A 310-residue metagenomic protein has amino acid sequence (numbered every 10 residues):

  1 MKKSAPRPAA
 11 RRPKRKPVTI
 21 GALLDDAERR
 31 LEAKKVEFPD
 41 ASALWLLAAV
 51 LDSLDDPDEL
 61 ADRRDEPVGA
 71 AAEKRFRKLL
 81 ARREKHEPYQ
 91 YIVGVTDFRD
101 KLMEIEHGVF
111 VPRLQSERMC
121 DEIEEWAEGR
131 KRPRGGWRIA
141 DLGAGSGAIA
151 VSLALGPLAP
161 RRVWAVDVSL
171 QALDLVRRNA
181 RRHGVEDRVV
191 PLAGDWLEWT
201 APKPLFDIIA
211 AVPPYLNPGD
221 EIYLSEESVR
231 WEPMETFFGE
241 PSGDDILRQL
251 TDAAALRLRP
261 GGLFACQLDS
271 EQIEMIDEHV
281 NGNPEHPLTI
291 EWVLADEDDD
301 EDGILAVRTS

Functional and structural regions predicted by a protein language model:
M1-R63: Non-catalytic accessory regions of SAM-dependent methyltransferases
L31, A127, A180, A254 (+1 more regions): Conserved hydrophobic residues forming the short capping helix/wall of the S-adenosyl-L-methionine
K35-V36, P157-A159, R182-E186, G282-T289: Short helix-capping segments at alpha-helix termini
L46, H86, S116, I149 (+5 more regions): Residue-level signal for inorganic ion chemistry
L47-W126: Conserved AdoMet
Q115-Y223: Conserved SAM/SAH cofactor-binding pocket of Class I
P214-I246: Mobile active-site "lid"/loop adjacent to the S-adenosyl-L-methionine
P241-V307: Conserved Class I SAM-dependent methyltransferase catalytic core
